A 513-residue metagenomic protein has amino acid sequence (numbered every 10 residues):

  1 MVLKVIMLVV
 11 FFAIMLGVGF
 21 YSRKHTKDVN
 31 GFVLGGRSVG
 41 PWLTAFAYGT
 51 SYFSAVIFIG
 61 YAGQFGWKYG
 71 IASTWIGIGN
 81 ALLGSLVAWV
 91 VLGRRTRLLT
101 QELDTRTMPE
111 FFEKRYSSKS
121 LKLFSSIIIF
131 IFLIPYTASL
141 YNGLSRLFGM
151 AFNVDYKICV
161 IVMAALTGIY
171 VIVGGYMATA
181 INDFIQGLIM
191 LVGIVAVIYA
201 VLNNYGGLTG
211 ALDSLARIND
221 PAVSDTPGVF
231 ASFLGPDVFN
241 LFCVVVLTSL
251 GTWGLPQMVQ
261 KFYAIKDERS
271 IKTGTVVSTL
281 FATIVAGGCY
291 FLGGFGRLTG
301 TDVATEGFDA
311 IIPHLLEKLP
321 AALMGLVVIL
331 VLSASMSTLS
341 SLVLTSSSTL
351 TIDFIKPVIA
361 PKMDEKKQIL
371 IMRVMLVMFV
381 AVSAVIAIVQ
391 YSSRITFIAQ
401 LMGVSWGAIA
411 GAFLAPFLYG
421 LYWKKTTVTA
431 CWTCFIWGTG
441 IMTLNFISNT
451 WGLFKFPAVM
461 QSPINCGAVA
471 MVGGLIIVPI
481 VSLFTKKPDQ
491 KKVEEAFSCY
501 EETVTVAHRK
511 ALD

Functional and structural regions predicted by a protein language model:
M1-D513: Membrane-embedded helix-loop-helix hairpins and adjacent transmembrane boundary segments in multi-pass transporters
